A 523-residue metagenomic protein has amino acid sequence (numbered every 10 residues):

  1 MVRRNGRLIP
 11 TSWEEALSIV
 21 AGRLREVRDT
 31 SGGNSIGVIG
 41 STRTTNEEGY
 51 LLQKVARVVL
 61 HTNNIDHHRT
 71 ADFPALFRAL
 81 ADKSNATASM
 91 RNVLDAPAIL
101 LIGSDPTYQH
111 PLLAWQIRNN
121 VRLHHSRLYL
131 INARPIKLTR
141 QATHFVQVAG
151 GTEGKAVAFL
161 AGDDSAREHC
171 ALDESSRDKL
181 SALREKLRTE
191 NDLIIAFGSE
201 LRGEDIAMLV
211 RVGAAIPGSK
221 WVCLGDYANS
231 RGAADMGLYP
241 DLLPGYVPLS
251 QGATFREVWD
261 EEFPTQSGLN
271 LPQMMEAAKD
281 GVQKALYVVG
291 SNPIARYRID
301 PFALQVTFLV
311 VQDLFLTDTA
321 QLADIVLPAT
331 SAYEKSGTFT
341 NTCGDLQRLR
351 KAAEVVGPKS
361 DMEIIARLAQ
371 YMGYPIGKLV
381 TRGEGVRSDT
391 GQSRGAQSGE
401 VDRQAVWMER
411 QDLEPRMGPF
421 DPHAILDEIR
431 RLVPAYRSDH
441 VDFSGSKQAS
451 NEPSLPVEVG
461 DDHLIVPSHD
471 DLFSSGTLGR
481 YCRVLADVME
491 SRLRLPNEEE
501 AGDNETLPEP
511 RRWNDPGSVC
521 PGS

Functional and structural regions predicted by a protein language model:
M1-K335, L368-I376, G391, G395 (+2 more regions): Catalytic alpha/large subunits of respiratory electron-transfer oxidoreductases, centered on bis-MGD molybdoenzymes
W115-S126, F339-D361: P-loop/Walker A phosphate-binding loop and immediately adjacent motor/lid segment at beta-alpha junctions
E354-G391, G399-S450: N-terminal leader/propeptide and maturation segments of large enzyme subunits in energy/redox metabolism and hydrolases
